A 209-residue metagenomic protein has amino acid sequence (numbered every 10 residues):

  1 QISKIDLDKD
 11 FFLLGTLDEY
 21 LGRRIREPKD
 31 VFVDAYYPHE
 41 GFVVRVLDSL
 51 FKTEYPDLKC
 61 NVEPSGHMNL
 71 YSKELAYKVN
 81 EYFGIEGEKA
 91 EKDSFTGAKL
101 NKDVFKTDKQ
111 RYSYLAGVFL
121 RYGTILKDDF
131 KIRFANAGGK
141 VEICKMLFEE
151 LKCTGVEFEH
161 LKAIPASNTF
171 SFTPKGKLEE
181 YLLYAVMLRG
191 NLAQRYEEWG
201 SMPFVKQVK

Functional and structural regions predicted by a protein language model:
Q1-E63, E91-T154: Intein-associated homing endonuclease modules of the LAGLIDADG/DOD-type, together with closely related HINT-family
C60-E63, E159-A163: Short beta-strand
P64-E81, P165-G176: A generic structural motif
V79, E86-S94: Short acidic, glycine/tyrosine-flanked loop/strand segments centered on an H-E-D-like triad
G87, C153-V156, L188-Q194: A common structural junction motif
T124, E149-E157, A163, S167-S171: Extended, non-transmembrane interaction/recognition domains
T173-V186: Extended amphipathic alpha-helical segments with heptad-repeat/coiled-coil character used for oligomerization, fusion
L188-K209: Extended mid-to-C-terminal alpha-helical interaction segments
